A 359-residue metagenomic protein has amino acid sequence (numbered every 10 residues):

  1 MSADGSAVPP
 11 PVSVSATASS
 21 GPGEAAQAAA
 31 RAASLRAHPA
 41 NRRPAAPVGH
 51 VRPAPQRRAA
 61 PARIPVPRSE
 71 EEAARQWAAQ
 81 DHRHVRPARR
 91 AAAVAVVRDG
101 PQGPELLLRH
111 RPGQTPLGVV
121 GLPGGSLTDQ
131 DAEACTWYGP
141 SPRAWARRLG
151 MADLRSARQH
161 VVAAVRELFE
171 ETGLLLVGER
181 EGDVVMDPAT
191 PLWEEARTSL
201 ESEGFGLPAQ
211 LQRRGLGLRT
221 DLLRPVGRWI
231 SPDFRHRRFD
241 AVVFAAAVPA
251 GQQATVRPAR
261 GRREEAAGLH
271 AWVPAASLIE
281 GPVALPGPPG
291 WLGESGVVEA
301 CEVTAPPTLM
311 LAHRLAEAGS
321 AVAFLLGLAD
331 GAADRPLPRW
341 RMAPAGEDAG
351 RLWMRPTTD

Functional and structural regions predicted by a protein language model:
S2-D359: N-terminal leader/linker segments that precede catalytic domains of diphosphate-processing enzymes
